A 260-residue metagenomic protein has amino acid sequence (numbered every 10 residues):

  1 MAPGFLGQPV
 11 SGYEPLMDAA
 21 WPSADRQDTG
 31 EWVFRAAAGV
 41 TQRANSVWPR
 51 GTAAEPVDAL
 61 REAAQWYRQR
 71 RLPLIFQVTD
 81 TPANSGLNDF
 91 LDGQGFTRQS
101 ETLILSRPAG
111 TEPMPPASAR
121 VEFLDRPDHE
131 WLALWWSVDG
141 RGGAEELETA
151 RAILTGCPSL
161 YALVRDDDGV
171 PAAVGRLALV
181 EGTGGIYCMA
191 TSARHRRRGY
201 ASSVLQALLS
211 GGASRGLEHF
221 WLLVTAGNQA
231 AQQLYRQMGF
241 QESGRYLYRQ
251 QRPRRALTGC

Functional and structural regions predicted by a protein language model:
M1-R68, A83, A144-E145: N-terminal charged segments
M1-Y13, W48-P49, A54, T102-L103 (+5 more regions): Short amphipathic alpha-helix that is part of the acyltransferase structural core
G30-A36, T97-I104, L163, V170-A178 (+1 more regions): Conserved beta-strand in the GNAT
P56-A64, Y187-A193, R197-S214, Q233-Q237: Conserved acetyl-CoA-binding loop-helix of GNAT-fold acetyltransferases
P56-H129, R249-Q250: Acyl-donor-binding surface of acyltransferase catalytic domains
R70-D80, G212-L223: Conserved GNAT acetyl-CoA-binding A-motif
Q77-S85, A193, L222-Q232, R249-R255: Conserved beta-strand-loop-alpha-helix junction that forms the acyl-donor binding cleft
A83-R98, R198, S202, A226-R245: Conserved active-site alpha-helix within GNAT-family acetyltransferase domains
